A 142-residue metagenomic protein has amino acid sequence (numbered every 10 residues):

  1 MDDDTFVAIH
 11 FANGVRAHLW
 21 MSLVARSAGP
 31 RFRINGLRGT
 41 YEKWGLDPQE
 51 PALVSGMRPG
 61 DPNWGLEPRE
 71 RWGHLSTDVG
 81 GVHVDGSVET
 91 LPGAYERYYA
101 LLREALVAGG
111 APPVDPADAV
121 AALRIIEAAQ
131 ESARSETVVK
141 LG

Functional and structural regions predicted by a protein language model:
M1-R16, M21-S27, R33, G45-D47 (+1 more regions): Rossmann-like dinucleotide-binding domain that binds NAD(P)(H)
F6, F11, R38-P113, A117: C-terminal glycine/acidic-rich active-site capping loop/insertion
W20-V24, N35-L37, A108, L141-G142: Glycine-rich Rossmann NAD(P)(H)-binding loop
V120-A133: C-terminal hydrophobic helical "lid"/dimerization subdomain of Rossmann-like NAD(P)H-dependent oxidoreductases
E131-G142: C-terminal capping/lid region of NAD(P)-dependent oxidoreductase domains
